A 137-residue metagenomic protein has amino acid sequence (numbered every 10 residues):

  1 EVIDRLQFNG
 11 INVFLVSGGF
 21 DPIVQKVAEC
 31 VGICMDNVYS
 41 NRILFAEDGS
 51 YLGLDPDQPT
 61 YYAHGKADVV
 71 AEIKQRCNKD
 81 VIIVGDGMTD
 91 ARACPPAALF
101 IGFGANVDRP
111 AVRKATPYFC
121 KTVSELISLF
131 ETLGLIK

Functional and structural regions predicted by a protein language model:
V2-E29, N37-R42: Substrate-recognition element of Asp-dependent hydrolases with the DxDx(T/V) motif
L15-G18, K79-Y118: Acidic, Mg2+-coordinating phosphoryl-transfer loop and its flanking beta/alpha structural elements, shared across
P22-K26, R92-A93, A111, L129: Phosphate- and divalent-cation-binding pockets in alpha/beta enzyme and binding domains that engage nucleotide-derived
E29-I43, P96-A98, P110-V112: Structural recognition of alpha->loop->beta junctions
I33-T60: Histidine/lysine/aspartate-rich catalytic loop segments that bind and position anionic ligands
S40-F45, G104-R109, S124-L126: Short, acidic/turn-prone active-site loops that include or flank metal/cofactor- and phosphate-binding residues
A46-L52, P110-Y118, L129-L133: Short, charged, surface-exposed secondary-structure boundary motifs
Y61-A91: Conserved Lys-Pro-Asp/Glu-containing loop-to-beta segment of HAD-superfamily phosphomonoesterases, centered on
